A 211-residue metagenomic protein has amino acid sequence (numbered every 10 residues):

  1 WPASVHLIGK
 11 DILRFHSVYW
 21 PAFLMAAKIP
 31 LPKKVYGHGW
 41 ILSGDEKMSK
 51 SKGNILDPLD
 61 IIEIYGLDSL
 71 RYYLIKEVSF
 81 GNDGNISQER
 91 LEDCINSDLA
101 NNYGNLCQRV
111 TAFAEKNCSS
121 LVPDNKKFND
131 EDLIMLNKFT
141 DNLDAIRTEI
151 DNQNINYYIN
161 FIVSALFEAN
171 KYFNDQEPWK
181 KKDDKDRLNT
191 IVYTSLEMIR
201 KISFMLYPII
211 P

Functional and structural regions predicted by a protein language model:
W1-K10, A27-K34: NTP-dependent nucleotidyl-transfer catalytic core
H6, I12-L13, S51-I55, E63 (+5 more regions): Active-site-proximal structural scaffolding
L24-K33, N152-Q153, I209: Secondary-structure transition/capping motifs at alpha-helix termini and the adjoining loop/turn into the next element
W40-F128, L133: Catalytic adenosine-cofactor/nucleotide-binding cores of aminoacyl-tRNA synthetases and other
R90-K127, K138-I210: Helix-rich, typically C-terminal accessory recognition domains appended to large enzymatic cores
